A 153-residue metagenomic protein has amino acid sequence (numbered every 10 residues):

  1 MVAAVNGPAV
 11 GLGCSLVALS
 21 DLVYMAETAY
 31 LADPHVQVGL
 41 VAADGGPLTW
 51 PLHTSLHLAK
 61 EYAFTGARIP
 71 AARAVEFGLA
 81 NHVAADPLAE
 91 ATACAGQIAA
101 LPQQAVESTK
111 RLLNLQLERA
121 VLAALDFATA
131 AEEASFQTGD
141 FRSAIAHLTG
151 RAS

Functional and structural regions predicted by a protein language model:
A4, V10-F64, E76-F77, E90 (+1 more regions): CoA-thioester-processing core
Y24-A29, A80-D126, E133, Q137-G139: C-terminal long alpha-helix characteristic of the crotonase
G46-T49, L58, S108, A128-A131 (+1 more regions): Hydrophobic alpha-helical segments typical of transmembrane helices and their membrane-interface/capping positions
G66-R73: Acidic, divalent-metal-coordinating active-site segment for phosphoryl/phosphodiester hydrolysis, typified by short
I145-S153: Terminal low-complexity tails and localization/encapsulation signals of metabolic enzymes
